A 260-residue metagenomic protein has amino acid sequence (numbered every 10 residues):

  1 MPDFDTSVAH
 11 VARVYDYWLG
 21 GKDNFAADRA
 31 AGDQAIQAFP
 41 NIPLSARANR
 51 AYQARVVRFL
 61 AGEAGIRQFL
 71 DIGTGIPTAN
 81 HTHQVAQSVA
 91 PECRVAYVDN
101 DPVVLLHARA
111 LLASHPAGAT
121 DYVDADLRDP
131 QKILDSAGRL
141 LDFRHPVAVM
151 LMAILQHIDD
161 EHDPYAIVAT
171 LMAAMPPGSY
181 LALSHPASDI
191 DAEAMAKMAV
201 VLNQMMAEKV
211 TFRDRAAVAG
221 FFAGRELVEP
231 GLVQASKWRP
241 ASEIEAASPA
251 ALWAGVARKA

Functional and structural regions predicted by a protein language model:
M1-A125, D129-Q131, D135-F143, A251: Rossmann-like AdoMet
P130-L134, H157-T170: A short, conserved alpha-helix within the catalytic core of class I
V147-L151, I167-V168, A174-P186: Conserved beta-strand signature within the Rossmann-like core of class I S-adenosyl-L-methionine
I154-H157, P186-I190: Short "lid" loop at the C-terminus of a central beta-strand within the Rossmann-like core of SAM-dependent
L171-M172, F222: Class I S-adenosylmethionine-dependent transferase superfamily signal
A192-A207: Short, glycine-/aromatic-enriched active-site segment of Class I SAM-dependent methyltransferases
K209-L232: Short alpha-helix
G231-A260: Core SAM-dependent methyltransferase catalytic element
